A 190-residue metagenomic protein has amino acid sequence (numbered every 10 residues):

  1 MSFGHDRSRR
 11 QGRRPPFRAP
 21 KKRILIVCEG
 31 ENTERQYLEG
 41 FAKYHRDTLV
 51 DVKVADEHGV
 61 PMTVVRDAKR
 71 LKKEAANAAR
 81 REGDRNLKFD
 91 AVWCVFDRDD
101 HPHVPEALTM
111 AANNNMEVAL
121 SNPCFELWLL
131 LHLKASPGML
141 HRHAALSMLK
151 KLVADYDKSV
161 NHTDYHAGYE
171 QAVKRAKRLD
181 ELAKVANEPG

Functional and structural regions predicted by a protein language model:
S2-G4, R9-L25, R35, E39-D56 (+1 more regions): C-terminal accessory helical subdomains adjacent to catalytic cores in phosphodiester- and nucleotide-handling enzymes
E29-E31: Helix N-cap/beta->alpha junction signal
V54-E82: A broadly used, surface-exposed interaction patch
